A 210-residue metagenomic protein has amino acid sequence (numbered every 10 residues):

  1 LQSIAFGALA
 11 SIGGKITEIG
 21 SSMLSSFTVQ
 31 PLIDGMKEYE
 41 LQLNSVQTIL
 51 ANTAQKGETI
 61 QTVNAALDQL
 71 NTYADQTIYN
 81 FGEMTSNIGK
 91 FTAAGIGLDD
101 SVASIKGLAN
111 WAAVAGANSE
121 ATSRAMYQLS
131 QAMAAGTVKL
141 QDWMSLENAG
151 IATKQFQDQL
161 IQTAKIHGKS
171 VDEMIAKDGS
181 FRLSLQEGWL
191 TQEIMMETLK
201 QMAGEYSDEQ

Functional and structural regions predicted by a protein language model:
L1, G204-Q210: Short, intrinsically disordered, charge-balanced linker/junction segments flanking boundaries in proteins
A5, L9-A74, E83-A94, A103-V114 (+1 more regions): Small-residue helix-packing and pore-constriction motifs in hydrophobic alpha-helices
T77: N-terminal glycine-rich anion-binding loops that anchor highly charged ligand groups
G97: Catalytic cores of secreted/periplasmic lytic hydrolases that degrade extracellular macromolecules
